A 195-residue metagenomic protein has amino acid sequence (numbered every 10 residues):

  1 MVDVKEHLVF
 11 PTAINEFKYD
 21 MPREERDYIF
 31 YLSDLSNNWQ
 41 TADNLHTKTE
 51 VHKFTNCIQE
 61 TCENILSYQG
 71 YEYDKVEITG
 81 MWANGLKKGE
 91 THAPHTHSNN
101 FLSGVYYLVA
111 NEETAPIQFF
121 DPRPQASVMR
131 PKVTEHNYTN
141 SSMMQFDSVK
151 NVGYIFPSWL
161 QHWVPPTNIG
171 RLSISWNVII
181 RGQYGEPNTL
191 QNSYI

Functional and structural regions predicted by a protein language model:
M1-D74, W82, T91, Q191-I195: Non-heme Fe(II)/2-oxoglutarate
V4-H7, Y154, W163-V164, N177: Karyopherin-beta/Importin-beta family HEAT-repeat alpha-solenoid scaffold
M21, R123, L160, V178: A broadly conserved detector of short glycine/acidic/proline-rich loop/turn motifs that flank catalytic sites and bind
E77-M81, N100-L102, G170: A generic structural signal for short beta-strands and their flanking turns/coil linkers
L86-I155, P165, I180-S193: Catalytic core of non-heme Fe(II) oxygenases with the double-stranded beta-helix
A115, L172-W176: Extracytoplasmic/periplasmic beta-strand context in beta-sandwich domains, especially the cupredoxin/COX2 CuA-binding
L160-S173: Ligand-binding loop in jelly-roll beta-barrel domains
